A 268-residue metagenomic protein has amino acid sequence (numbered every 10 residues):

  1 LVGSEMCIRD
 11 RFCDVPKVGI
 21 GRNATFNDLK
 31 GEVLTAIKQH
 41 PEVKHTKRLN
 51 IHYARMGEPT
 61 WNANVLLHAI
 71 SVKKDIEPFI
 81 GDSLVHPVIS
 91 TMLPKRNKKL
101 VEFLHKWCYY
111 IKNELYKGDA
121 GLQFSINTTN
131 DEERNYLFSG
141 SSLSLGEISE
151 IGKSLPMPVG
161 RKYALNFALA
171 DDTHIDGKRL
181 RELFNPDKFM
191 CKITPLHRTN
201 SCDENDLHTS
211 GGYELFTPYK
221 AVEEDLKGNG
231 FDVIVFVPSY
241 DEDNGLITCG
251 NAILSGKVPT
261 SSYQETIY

Functional and structural regions predicted by a protein language model:
L1-I8: Short, small-residue-biased leader/transition segments that mark boundaries at the very start of proteins
I8, E58, R198: Active-site micro-motifs of SAM-dependent methyltransferase domains
R11: Internal, well-ordered alpha/beta segment that forms a basic, Gly-enriched binding/recognition surface
D14-L155, V159-A170, M190-K192: Core AdoMet radical
S144, E150-Y268: Auxiliary Fe-S-binding modules of radical SAM enzymes
